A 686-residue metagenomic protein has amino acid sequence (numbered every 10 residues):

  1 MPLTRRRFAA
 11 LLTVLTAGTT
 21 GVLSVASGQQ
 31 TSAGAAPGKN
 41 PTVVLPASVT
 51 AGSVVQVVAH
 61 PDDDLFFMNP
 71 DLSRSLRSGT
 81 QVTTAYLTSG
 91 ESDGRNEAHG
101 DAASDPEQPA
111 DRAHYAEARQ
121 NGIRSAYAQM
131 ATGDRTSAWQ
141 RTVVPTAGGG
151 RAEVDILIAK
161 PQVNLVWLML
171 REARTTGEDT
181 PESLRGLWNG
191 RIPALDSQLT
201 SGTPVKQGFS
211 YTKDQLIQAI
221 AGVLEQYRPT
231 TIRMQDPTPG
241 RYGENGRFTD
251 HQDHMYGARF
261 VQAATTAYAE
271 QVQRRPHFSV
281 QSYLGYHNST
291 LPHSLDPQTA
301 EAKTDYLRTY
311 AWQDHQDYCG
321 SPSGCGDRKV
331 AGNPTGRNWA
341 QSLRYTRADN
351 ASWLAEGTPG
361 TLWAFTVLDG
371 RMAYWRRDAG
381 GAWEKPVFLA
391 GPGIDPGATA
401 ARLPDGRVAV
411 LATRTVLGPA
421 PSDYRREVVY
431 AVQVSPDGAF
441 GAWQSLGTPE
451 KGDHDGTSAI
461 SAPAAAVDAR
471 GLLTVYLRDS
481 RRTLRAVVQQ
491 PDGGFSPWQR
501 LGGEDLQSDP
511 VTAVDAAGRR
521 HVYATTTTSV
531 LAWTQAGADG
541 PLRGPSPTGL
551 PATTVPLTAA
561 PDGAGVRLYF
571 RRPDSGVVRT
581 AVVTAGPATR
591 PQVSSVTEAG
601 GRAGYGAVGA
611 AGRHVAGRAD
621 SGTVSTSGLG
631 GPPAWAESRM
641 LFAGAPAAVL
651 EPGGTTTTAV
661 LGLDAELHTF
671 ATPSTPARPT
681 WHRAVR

Functional and structural regions predicted by a protein language model:
M1-A36: Secretory targeting and sorting signals
Q30-K213, I217, G222: Active-site rim/loop-helix segments in enzyme catalytic domains that contact anionic ligands
D64-F66, P239-Y242, S289-H293: Active-site environment of divalent metal-dependent phosphoester hydrolases
V82, V280, V408: Hydrophobic anchor at the start of a short beta-strand that flanks the dinucleotide cofactor-binding loop
G148, R259-W363, V367-R371, A379: The feature marks non-catalytic terminal segments
L216, I220-R241: Proline-aspartate-enriched helix->loop->beta-strand connector
R241-Y256: Active-site-proximal segments of metal-dependent phosphoesterases and phosphodiesterases across multiple
W339-R686: A structural motif
